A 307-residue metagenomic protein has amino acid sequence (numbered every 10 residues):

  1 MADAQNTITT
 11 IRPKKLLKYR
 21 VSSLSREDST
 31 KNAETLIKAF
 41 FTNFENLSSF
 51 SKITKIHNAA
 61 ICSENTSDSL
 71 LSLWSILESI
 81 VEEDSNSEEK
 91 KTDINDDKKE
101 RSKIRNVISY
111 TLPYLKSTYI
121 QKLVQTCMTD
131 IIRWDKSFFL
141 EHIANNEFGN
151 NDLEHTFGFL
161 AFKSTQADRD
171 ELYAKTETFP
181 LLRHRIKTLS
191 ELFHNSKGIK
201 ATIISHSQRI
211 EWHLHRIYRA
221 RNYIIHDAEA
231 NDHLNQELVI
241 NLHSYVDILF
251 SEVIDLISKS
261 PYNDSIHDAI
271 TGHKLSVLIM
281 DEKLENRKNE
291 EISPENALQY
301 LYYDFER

Functional and structural regions predicted by a protein language model:
M1-L71, S75, S79, Q236-R307: Charged, non-catalytic interaction/linker regions at domain boundaries that couple catalytic cores to substrate
M1-Q5, K98, N106-T111, H206-I210 (+3 more regions): Generic hydrophobic, helix-prone segments enriched in Leu/Val/Ile
F40, F44-L47, A60-S67, N95-K98 (+3 more regions): Generic amphipathic alpha-helical segments used as scaffolds and interaction surfaces in large, multi-domain proteins
D68-L73, K103, V107, L123 (+2 more regions): Residue-level detector of well-ordered alpha-helical segments, enriched for hydrophobic/aromatic packing positions
S72-L73, E88-V107, A230-S244: Composition- and surface-driven signal marking solvent-exposed, interaction-prone regions in large proteins
V81-E83: Aromatic- and glycine-enriched beta-alpha-beta binding-site module
S85-H194: Long, charge-rich alpha-helical interaction segments
F148-R307: Polyanionic, low-complexity intrinsically disordered segments
